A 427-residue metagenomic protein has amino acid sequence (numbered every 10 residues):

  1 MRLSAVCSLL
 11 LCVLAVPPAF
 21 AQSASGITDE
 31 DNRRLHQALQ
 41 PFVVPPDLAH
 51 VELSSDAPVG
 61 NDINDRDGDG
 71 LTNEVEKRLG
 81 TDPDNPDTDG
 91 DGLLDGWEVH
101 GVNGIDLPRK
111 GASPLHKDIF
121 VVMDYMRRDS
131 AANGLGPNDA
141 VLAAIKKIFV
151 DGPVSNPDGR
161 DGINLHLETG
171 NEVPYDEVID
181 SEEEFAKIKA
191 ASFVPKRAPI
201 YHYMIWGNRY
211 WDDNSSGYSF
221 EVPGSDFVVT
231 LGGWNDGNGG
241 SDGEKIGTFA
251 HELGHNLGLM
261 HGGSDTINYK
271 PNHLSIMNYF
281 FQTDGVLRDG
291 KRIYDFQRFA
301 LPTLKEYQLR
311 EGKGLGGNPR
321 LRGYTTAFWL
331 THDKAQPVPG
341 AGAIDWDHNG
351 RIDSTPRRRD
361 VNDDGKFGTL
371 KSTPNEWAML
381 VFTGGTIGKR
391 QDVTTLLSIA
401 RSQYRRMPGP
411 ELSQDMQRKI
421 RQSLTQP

Functional and structural regions predicted by a protein language model:
M1-C7: Bacterial N-terminal signal peptides that target proteins for export
C7-P17: Bacterial N-terminal signal peptides
A19-G26: Boundary at the C-terminal end of the N-terminal hydrophobic targeting segment
H50-G60, N64, S113, K117-N133 (+13 more regions): Active-site-proximal segment of zinc-dependent metalloprotease catalytic domains
N61, R66-R78, T88-E98, G350-S354 (+1 more regions): Glycine-aliphatic tripeptides that mark coil-to-beta-strand junctions in extracellular and membrane proteins
V75-L79, W97-D106, L253-Y269: Catalytic Zn2+-binding segment of zinc metalloproteases
